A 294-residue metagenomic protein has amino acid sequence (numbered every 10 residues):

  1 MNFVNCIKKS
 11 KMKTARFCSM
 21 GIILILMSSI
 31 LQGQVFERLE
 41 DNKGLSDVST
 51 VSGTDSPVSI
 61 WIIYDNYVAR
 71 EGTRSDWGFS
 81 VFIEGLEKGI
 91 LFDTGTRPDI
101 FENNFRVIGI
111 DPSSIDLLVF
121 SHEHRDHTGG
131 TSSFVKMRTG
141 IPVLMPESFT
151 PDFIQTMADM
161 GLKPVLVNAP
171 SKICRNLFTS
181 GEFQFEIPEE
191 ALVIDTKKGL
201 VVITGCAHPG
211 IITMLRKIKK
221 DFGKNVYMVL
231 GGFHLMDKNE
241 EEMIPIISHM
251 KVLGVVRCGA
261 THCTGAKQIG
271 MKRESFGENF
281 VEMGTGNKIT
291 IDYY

Functional and structural regions predicted by a protein language model:
C6-M20: Bacterial N-terminal signal peptides that target proteins for export
F17, L31-E87, A169-E182: Zn-dependent metallo-beta-lactamase
M20-S29: Bacterial N-terminal signal peptides
W61-V107, E189-T204: Conserved beta-strand hairpin/beta-sheet module of binuclear metal-dependent hydrolase folds, prominently
L91-T94, I115-E123, L144-E147, V202-C206 (+2 more regions): Active-site neighborhood of phospho(di)ester-bond hydrolases with catalytic His/Asp-centered motifs
D99-L144, K220-V229, S248-K251: Active-site metal-binding motif and surrounding structural segment of the metallo-beta-lactamase
G130-S133, L200, A207-I289: Cap/insert and terminal regions of metallo-dependent hydrolase folds
M145-A191, T196-K197, K251, V281-Y294: Metallo-beta-lactamase
